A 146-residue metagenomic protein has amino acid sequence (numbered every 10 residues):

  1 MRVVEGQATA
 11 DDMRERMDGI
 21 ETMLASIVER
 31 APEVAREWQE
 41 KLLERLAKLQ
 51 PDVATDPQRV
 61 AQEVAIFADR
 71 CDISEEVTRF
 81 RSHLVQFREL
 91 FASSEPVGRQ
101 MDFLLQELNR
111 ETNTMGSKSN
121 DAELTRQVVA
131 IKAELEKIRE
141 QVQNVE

Functional and structural regions predicted by a protein language model:
M1-E146: N-terminal intrinsically disordered, cationic/polar leader segments that include organellar targeting peptides
